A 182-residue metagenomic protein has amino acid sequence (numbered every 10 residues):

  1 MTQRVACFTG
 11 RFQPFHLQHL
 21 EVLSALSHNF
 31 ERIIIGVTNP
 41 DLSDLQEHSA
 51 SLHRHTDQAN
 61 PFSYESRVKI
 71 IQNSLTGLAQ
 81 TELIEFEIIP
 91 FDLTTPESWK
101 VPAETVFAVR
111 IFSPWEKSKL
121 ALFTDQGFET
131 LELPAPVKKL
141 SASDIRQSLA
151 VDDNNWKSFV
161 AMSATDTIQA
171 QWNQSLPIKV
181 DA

Functional and structural regions predicted by a protein language model:
M1-A182: Nucleotidyltransferase catalytic core that binds NTPs
